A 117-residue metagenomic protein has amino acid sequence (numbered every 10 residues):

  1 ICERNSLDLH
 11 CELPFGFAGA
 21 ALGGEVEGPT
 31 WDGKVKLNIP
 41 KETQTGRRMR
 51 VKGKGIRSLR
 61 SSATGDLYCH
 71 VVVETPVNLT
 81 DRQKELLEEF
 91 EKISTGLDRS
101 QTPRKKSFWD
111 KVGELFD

Functional and structural regions predicted by a protein language model:
I1-D117: Charged, often glycine-enriched C-terminal and inter-domain segments that act as flexible interaction/assembly
